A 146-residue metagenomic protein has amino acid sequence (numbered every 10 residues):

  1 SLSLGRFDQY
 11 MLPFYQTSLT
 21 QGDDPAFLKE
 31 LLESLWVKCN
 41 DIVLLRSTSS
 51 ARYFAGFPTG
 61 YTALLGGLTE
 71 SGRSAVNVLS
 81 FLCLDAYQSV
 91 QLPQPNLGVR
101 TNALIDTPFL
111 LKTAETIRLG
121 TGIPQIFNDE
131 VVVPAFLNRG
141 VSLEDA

Functional and structural regions predicted by a protein language model:
S1-A146: Conserved catalytic cores of very large enzyme subunits
